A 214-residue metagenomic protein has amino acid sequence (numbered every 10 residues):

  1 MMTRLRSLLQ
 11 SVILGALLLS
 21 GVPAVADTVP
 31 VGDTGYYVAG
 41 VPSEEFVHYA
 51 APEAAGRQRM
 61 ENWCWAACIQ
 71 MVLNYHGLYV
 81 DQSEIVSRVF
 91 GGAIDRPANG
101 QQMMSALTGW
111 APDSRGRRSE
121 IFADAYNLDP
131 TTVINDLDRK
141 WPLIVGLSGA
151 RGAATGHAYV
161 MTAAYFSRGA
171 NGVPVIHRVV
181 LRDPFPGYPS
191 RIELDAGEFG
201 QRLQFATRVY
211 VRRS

Functional and structural regions predicted by a protein language model:
M2-V12: Bacterial N-terminal signal peptides that target proteins for export
Q10-S20: Bacterial N-terminal signal peptides
V22-A26: Sec/Tat signal peptide C-region and signal peptidase I cleavage site
D27-Y37, E84-S214: Conserved active-site-adjacent core of cysteine acyl-enzyme catalytic domains
G35-A93: Active-site nucleophile-adjacent alpha helix/oxyanion-hole segment immediately C-terminal to the catalytic cysteine
